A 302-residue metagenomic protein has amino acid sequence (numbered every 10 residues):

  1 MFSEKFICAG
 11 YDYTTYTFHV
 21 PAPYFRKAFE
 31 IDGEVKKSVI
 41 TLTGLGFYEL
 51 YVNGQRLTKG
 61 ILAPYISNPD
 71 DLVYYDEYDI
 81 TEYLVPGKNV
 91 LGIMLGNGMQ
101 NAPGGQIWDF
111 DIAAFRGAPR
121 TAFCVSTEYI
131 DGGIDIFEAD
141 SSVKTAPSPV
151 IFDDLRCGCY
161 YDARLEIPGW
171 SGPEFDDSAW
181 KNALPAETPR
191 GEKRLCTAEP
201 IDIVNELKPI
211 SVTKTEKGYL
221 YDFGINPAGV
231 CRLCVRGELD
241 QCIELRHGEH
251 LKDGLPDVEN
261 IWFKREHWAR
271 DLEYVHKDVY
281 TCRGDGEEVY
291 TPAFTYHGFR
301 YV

Functional and structural regions predicted by a protein language model:
M1-Y301: Extracellular/oxidizing-compartment recognition motifs
